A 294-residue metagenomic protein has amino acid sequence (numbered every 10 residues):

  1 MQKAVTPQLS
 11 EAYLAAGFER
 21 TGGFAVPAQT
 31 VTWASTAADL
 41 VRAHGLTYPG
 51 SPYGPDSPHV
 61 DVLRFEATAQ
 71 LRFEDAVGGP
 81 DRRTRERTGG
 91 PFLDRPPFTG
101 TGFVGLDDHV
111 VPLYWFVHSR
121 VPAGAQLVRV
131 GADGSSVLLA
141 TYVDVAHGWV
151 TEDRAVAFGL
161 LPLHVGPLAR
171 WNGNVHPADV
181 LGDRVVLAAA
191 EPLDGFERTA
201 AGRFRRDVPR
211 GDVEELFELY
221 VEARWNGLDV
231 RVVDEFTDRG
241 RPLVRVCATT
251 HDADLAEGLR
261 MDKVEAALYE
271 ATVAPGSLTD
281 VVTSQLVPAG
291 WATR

Functional and structural regions predicted by a protein language model:
M1-R294: Short, surface-exposed polybasic-aromatic patches that bind anionic ligands, especially phosphate groups
